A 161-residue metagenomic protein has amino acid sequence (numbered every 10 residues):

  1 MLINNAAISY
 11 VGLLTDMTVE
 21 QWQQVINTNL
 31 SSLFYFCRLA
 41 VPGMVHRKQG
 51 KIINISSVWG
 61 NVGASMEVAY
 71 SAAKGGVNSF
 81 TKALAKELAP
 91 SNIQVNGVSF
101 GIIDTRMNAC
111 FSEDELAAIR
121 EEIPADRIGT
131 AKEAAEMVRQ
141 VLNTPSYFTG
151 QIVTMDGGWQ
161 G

Functional and structural regions predicted by a protein language model:
I3, A89, Q94, F148-G150: Short, small/polar-rich loop/turn modules that mediate ligand/substrate recognition or access, typified
A7-I8, T15-Y35, Q49, I53 (+2 more regions): Catalytic Tyr-X3-Lys loop
L13-L14, Q21-I26, N108, E115 (+1 more regions): Substrate-binding pocket helix/loop in short-chain dehydrogenase/reductase
M17, G63-S71, A83: Active-site loop-to-helix junction immediately N-terminal to the catalytic Tyr of the SDR YXXXK motif in Rossmann-fold
F34, Q49, I128-M155, Q160: C-terminal substrate-recognition "lid" of short-chain dehydrogenase/reductases
C37, A73, T81: Active-site helix of classical SDR
P42, K86-P90: Alpha-helical segment proximal to the catalytic Tyr-Lys
S57: Residue(s) in the substrate-gating loop at a strand-loop-helix junction that position the organic substrate next
